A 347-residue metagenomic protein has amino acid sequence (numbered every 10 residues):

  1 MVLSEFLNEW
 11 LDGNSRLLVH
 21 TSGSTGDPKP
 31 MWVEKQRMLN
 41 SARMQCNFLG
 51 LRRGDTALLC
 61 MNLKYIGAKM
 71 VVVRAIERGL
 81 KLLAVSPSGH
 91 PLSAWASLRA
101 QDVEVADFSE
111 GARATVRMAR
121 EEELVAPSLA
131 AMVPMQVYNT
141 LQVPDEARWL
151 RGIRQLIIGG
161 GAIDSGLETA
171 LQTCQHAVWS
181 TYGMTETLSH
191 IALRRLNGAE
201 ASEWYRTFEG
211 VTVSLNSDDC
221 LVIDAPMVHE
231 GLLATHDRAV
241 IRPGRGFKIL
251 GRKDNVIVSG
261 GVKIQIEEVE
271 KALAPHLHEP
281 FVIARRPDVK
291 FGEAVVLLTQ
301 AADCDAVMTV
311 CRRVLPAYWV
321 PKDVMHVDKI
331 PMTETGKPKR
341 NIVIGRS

Functional and structural regions predicted by a protein language model:
L3-H20: Conserved pre-ATP/AMP-binding loop-to-beta segment of ANL
R16-R43, G50-R52: Conserved AMP-binding A3 loop
E34-N40, T56-N139: AMP-binding/adenylate-forming
Q142-G198: Gly/Ser/Thr-rich phosphate-binding loop
T212-A234, R238-V240, G246, Q300: AMP-binding/adenylate-forming core of the ANL superfamily
H236-W319: AMP-binding/adenylate-forming catalytic core of the ANL superfamily
I257, V296-L298, V310-S347: Conserved C-terminal "lid"/linker of ANL adenylate-forming enzymes
